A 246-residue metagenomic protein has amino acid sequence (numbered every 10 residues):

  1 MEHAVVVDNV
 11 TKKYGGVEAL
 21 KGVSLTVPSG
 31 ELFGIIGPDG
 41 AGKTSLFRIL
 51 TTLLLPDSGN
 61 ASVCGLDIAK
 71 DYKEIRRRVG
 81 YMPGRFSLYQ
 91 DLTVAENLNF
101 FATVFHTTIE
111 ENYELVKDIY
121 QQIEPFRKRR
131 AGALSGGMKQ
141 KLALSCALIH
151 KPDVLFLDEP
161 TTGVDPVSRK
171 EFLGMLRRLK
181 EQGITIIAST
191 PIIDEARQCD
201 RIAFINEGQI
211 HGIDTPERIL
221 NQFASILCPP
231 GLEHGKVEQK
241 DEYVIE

Functional and structural regions predicted by a protein language model:
G59-K70, I75: Conserved ABC transporter NBD signature motif
R130-L134: Conserved ABC ATPase signature
L155-D158: Catalytic Walker B motif of ABC-type/P-loop ATPase nucleotide-binding domains
I213-D214: ABC ATPase "signature
